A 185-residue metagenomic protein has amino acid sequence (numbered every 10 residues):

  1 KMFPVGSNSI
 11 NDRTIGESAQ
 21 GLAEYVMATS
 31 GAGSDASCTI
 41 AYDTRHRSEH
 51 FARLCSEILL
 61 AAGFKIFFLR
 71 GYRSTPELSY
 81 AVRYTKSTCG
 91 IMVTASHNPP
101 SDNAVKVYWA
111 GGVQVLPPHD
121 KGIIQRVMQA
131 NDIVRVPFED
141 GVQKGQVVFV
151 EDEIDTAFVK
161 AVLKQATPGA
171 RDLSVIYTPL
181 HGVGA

Functional and structural regions predicted by a protein language model:
K1, S9, R45, R73 (+4 more regions): Short, glycine-/Ser/Thr-/acidic-enriched flexible segments
K1-C55, V147-L173, V183: An N-terminal, well-structured beta->alpha segment
V5, F68, A110: Short, flexible active-site loop motifs that bind/organize anionic cofactors or intermediates
T14, N103-A185: Gly/Ser/Thr-enriched, mixed-charge loops and adjacent short helices that form phosphate/oxyanion-binding elements
E17-Q20, G63-I66, M92-T94, V115-H119 (+1 more regions): Glycine-rich loops and low-complexity Gly/Arg-rich segments that provide flexible linkers or classic glycine-based
Q20, R53, E57, P76 (+5 more regions): Residues on a specific face of well-ordered alpha-helices
G21-Y25, T29, A62, T85 (+2 more regions): Change "in soluble alpha/beta enzymes" to "in soluble alpha/beta proteins
T39-D102: N-terminal small/polar loop signature for handling phosphorylated ligands or for N-terminal nucleophile
